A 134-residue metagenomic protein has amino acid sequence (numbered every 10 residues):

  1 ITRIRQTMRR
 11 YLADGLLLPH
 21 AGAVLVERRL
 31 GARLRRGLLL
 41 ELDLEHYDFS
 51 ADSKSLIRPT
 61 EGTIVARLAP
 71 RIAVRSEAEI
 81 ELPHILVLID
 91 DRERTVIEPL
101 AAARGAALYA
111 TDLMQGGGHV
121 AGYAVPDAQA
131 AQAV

Functional and structural regions predicted by a protein language model:
I1-D112: N-terminal extension/subdomain marker
R75, A133-V134: A sequence-level detector for short glycine-anchored, His/Arg-bearing signature motifs that mark catalytic or binding
R104-A130: Glycine-rich phosphate-binding "P-loop"
